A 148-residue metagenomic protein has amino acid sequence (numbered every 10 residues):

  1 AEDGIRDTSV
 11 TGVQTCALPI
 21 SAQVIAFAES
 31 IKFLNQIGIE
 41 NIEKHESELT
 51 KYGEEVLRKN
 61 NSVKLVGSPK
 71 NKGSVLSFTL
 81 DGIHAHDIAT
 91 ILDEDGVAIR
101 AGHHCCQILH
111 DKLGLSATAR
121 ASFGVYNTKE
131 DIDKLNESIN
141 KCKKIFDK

Functional and structural regions predicted by a protein language model:
A1-C16: Single conserved hydrophobic/aromatic residue that forms the stacking wall/gate of nucleotide- or nucleobase-binding
V10-T11, S68-K70, K112-S116: Short, flexible turn/loop "capping" segments at secondary-structure junctions
Q14-E54: Structural signature of PLP-dependent enzymes
Q23, A28, E94-A98, C106-K148: PLP-dependent enzyme catalytic core of the Aspartate aminotransferase-like
S30-I39, L76-L80, F123-G124: Short, well-ordered beta-strand elements within core beta-sheets of diverse protein domains
I39-H84, D147: Conserved small-domain helix->loop->beta segment predominantly found in fold-type I
I83-A89, T128-D133: Short, conserved charged micro-motifs
